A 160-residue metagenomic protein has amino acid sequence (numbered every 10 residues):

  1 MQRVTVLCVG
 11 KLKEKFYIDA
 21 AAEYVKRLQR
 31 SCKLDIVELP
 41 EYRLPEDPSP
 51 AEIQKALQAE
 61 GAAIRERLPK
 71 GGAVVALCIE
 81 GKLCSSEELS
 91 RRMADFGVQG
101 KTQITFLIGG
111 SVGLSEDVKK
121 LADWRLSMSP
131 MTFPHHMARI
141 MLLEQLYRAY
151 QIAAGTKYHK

Functional and structural regions predicted by a protein language model:
M1-L28: N-terminal beta1-alpha1 ligand-phosphate binding loop
R3, T102-L107: Loop/turn-to-beta-strand initiation segments
L7, D35-V37: General small-molecule cofactor/ligand-binding pocket signal
L12, I79-K82, G110-G113: Short glycine-rich anion-binding loops that position phosphate/pyrophosphate groups of nucleotides and phosphorylated
C32, G71-G72, A122: Short, well-ordered alpha-helix to beta-strand connector turns
P40-I104: S-adenosyl-L-methionine/SAH cofactor-binding core of RNA-modifying enzymes
V112, E116-K160: Structured adenosyl-cofactor binding patch, chiefly the S-adenosyl-L-methionine
